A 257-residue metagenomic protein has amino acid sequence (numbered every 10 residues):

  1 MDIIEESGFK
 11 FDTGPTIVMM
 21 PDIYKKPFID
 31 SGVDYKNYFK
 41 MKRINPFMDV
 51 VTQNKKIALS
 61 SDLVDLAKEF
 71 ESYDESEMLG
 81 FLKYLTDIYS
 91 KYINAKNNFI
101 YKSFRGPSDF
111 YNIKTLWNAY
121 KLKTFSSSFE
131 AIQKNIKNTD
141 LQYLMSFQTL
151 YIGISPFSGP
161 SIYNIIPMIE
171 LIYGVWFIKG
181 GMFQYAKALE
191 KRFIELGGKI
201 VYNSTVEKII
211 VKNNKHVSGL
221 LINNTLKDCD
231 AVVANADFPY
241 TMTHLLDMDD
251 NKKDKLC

Functional and structural regions predicted by a protein language model:
M1-I93: N-terminal glycine-rich phosphate/pyrophosphate-binding loop and immediately adjacent elements
T13, Y143-M145, Y202, I222 (+1 more regions): General beta-strand structural signal in soluble alpha/beta enzymes
D49, K56, G198-K199, G219-L220 (+1 more regions): Beta-sheet entry/capping signal
Q53-G159: Rossmann-like flavin
L116-E130, I169-K191, V201-N203: Short beta-strand to alpha-helix junction loop
G159-E170: Residues forming anionic-ligand binding surfaces in small-molecule and nucleic-acid pockets of primarily soluble enzymes
K179-K187, K191, E195, I209-I210 (+1 more regions): Glycine-rich loop(s) and the adjacent beta-strand/alpha-helix scaffold that form part
K199-S218: A conserved short coil-to-beta-strand element within the FAD-binding core of flavoproteins
